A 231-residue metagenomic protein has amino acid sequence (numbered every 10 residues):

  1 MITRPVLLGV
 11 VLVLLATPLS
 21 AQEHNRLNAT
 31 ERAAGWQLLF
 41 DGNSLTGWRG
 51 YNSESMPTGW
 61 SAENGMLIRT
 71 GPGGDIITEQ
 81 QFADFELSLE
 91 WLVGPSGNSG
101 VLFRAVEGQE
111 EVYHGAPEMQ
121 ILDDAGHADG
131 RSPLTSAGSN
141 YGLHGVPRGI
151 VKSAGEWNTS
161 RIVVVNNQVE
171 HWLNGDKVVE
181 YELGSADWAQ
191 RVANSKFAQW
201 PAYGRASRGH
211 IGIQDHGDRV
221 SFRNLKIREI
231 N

Functional and structural regions predicted by a protein language model:
M1-L8: Bacterial N-terminal signal peptides that target proteins for export
L8-T17: Bacterial N-terminal signal peptides
L19-N231: Carbohydrate-interacting regions of secretory-pathway proteins
